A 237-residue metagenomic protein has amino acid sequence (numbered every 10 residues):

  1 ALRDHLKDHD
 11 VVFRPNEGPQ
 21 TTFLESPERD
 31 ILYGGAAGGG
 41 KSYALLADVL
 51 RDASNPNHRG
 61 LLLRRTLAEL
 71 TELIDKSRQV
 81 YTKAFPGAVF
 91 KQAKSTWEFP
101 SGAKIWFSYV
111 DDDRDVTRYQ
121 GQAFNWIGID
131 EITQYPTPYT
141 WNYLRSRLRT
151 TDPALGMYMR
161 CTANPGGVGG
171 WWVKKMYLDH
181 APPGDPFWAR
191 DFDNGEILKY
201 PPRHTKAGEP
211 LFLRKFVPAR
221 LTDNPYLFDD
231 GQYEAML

Functional and structural regions predicted by a protein language model:
A1-L237: Phosphate/NTP-binding elements of NTP-utilizing enzymes
